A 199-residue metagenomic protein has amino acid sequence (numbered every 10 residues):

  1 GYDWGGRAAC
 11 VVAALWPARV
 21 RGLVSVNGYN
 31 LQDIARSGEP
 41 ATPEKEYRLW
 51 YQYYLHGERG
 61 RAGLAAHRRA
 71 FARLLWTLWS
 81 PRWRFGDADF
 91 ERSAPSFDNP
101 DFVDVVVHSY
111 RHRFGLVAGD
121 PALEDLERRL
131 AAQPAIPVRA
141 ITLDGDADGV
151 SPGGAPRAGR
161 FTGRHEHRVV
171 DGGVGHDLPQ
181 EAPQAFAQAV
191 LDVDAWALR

Functional and structural regions predicted by a protein language model:
D3: Catalytic nucleophile serine of serine hydrolases, specifically the conserved "nucleophile elbow" pentapeptide
G6-V170: Flexible "cap/lid" subdomain of the alpha/beta-hydrolase fold that forms the substrate-access gate
F85, W196-R199: Conserved donor-nucleotide binding/catalytic region of nucleotide-linked donor-dependent transferases
R92, S96, D177, V193: Short alpha-helical functional segments enriched in proximate histidine and acidic residues
G173-P183, A187: Catalytic histidine-centered segment of alpha/beta-hydrolase-like enzymes
A185, A189-A197: C-terminal alpha-helix
